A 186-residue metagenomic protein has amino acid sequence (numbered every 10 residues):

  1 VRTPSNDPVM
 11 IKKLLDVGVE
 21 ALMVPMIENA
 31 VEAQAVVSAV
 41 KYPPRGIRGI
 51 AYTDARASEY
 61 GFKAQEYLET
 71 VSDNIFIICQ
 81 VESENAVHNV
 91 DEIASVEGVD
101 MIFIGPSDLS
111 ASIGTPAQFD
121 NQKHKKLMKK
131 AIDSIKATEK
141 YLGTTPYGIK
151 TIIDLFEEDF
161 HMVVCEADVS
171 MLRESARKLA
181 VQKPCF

Functional and structural regions predicted by a protein language model:
V1-F186: Expand to "…catalyze enediolate/carbanion chemistry for C-C bond making/breaking, isomerization, decarboxylation
